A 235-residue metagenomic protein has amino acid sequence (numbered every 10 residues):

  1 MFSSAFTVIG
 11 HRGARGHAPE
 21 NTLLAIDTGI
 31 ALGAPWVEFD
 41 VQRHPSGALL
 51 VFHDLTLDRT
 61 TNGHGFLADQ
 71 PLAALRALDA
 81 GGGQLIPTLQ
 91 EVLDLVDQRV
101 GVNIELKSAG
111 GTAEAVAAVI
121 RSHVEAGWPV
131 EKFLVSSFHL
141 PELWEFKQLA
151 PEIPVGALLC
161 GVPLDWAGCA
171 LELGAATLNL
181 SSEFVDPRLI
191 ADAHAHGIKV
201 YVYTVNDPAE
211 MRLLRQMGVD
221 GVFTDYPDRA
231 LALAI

Functional and structural regions predicted by a protein language model:
M1-I235: Phosphate-group recognition and catalysis centered on beta-loop-alpha active-site segments
